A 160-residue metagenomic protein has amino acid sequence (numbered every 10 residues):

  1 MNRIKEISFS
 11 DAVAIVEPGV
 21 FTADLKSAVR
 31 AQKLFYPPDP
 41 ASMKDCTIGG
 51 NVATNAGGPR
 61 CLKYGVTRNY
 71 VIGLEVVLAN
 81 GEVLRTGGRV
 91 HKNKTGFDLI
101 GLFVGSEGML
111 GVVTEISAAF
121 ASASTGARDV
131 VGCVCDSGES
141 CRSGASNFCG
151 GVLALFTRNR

Functional and structural regions predicted by a protein language model:
R3-T157: FAD-binding subdomain of flavoenzyme oxidoreductases
